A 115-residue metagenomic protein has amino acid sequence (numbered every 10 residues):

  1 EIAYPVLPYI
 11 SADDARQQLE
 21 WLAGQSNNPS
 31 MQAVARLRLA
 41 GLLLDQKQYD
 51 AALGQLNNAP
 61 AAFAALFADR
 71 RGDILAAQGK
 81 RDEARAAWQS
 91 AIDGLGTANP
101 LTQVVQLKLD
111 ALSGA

Functional and structural regions predicted by a protein language model:
E1-A3, L7-P8: Amphipathic alpha-helical repeat scaffolds of TPR domains
R16, E20-A115: Soluble extracytoplasmic domains of inner/organellar membrane proteins
